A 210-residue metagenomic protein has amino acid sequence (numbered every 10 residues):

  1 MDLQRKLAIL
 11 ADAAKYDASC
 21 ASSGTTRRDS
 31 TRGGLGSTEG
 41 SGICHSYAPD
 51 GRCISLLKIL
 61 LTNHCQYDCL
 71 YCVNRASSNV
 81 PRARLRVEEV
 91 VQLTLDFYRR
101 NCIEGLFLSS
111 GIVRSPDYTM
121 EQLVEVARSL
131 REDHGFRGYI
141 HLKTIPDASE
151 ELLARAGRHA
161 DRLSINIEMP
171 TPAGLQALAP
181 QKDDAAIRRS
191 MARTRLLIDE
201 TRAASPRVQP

Functional and structural regions predicted by a protein language model:
M1-H64: Flexible, acidic/Gly-rich N-terminal and inter-domain linker regions that tether and position cofactor-handling modules
L56, C69, L108, I165: Conserved, mostly hydrophobic/aromatic
K58, S110, T144: Short glycine-centered, acidic/aromatic-flanked micro-motifs in structured strand/loop junctions that mark active-site
I59-E88: Canonical Radical SAM [4Fe-4S] cluster-binding loop centered on the CxxxCxxC motif and its immediate flanking residues
D68, C102-E104, F136, H159: Short loop/turn motifs at secondary-structure junctions
P81-R86, L95, G111-P116, M120: Fe-S ferredoxin-like electron-transfer domains and their immediately adjacent linker/connector regions across
V91, R114-P210: Conserved AdoMet/S-adenosylmethionine-binding subsite of the radical SAM
L93-S109: Short Fe-S-cluster ligation motifs
